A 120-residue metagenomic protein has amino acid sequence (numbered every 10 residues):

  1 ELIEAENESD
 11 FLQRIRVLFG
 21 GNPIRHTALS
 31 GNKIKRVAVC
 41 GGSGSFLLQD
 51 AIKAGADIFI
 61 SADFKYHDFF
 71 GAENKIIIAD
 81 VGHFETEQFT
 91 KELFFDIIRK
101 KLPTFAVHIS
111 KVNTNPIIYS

Functional and structural regions predicted by a protein language model:
E1-S120: Active-site catalytic microenvironments in core metabolic enzymes, especially phosphate/sugar-handling
